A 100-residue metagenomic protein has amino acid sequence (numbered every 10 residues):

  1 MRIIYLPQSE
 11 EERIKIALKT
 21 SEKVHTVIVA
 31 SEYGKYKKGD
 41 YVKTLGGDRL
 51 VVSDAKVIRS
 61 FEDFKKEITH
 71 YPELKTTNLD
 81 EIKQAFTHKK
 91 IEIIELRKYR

Functional and structural regions predicted by a protein language model:
M1-Y36: Compositionally biased, charged N-terminal/linker segments
T20-H25, G46-D48, E92: A generic structural signal for short beta-strands and their flanking turns/coil linkers
S31, L45-G46, R97-R100: Short, flexible beta-strand-to-coil junctions
K35-K37, L50-V51, E81-I82, R100: Short, surface-exposed beta-strand/loop "edge" segments at domain boundaries and coil↔beta transitions
K38-G46: Short conserved beta-strand and strand-loop elements enriched in small hydrophobics with frequent Asp/Gly
D48-I58: Short beta-strand-centered aromatic/proline hotspots
K56-E73: Short, solvent-exposed secondary-structure boundary/capping segments
I68-R100: Glycine- and charge-enriched low-complexity intrinsically disordered segments
